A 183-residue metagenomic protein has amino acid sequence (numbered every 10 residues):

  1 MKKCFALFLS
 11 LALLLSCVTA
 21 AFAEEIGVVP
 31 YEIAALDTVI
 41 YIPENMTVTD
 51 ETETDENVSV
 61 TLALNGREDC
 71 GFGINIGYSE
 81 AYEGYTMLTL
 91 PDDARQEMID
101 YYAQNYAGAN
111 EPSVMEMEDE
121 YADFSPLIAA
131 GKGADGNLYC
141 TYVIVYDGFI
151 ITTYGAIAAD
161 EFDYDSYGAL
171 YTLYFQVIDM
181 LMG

Functional and structural regions predicted by a protein language model:
M1-F8: Positively charged n-region of N-terminal signal peptides that target proteins for export
F8-S16: Bacterial N-terminal signal peptides
L15-V28: Sec-dependent signal peptide cleavage junction
E25-P30, E56-V60, E120-A130: Short, hydrophobic/aromatic-rich segments at coil-to-beta transitions
L36-L88: Secretory pathway targeting signatures of secreted, lumenal, and periplasmic proteins
N45, G66-E68, A122-D123, I144-I151: Short, solvent-exposed coil/turn segments at beta-strand boundaries
M46, I150-G183: Surface-exposed amphipathic alpha-helical segments
Q96-Y146: Signature of long, low-cysteine stretches enriched in small and polar/charged residues
